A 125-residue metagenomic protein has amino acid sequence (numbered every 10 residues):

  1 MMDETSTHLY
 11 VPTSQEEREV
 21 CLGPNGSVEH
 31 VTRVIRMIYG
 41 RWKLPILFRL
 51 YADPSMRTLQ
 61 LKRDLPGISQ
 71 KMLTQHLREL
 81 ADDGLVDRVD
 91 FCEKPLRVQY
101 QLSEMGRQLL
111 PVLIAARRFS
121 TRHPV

Functional and structural regions predicted by a protein language model:
M1-H30: Recognition helices and adjacent regulatory flanks at domain boundaries
Q15-E19, S55, P111: Short histidine
C21-M72, C92-E93, Q99: N-terminal helix-turn-helix DNA-binding core of bacterial DNA-binding proteins
H76: Residues within the DNA-recognition helix of helix-turn-helix
A81-F91: A short, conserved structural fragment
D83, V112-P124: Alpha-helical linker/hinge and terminal dimerization helices associated with HTH transcriptional regulators
C92-A115: Basic, amphipathic "hinge/linker" alpha-helix immediately C-terminal to the N-terminal HTH DNA-binding motif
